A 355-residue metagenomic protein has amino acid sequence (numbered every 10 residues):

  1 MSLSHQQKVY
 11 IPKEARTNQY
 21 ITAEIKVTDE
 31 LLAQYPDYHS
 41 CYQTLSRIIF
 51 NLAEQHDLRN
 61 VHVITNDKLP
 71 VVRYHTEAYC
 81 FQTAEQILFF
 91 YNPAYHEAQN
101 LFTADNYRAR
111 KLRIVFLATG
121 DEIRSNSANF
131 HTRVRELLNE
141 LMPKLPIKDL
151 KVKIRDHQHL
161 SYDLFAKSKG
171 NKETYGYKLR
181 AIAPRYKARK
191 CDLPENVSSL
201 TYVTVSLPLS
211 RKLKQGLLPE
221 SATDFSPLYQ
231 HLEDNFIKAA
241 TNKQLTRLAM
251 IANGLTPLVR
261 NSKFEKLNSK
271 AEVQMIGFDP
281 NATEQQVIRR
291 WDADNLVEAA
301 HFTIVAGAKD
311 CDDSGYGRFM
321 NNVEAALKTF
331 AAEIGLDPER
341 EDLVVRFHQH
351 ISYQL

Functional and structural regions predicted by a protein language model:
H5, Y20, Y38, Y42 (+12 more regions): Tyrosine-centered aromatic motifs in long, intrinsically disordered, low-complexity repeat arrays
I21-A23, D29, Y107-D121, A181 (+5 more regions): Oligomerization/assembly interface segments of phage tail-like spikes and tubes
K26-F50, F102-K111, L117-K153, P208-Q215 (+2 more regions): Charged, amphipathic alpha-helical segments and their flanking helix caps
E30-F89, F236-S262: Small/polar-rich, solvent-exposed N-terminal microdomains that initiate assembly or binding
N60, K153-R155, S198, N322 (+1 more regions): Arginine-selective low-complexity/disordered segments
D67-L101, S198-L200, P257-D292: Amphipathic, interaction-prone secondary-structure segments
T83-A104, S161-Y202: Aromatic/basic-lined ligand-recognition segments that form π-stacking hydrophobic pockets flanked by Lys/Arg to engage
N139-K190, P257, N261, F330 (+1 more regions): Acidic-leaning, charged glycine-interspersed low-complexity segments
